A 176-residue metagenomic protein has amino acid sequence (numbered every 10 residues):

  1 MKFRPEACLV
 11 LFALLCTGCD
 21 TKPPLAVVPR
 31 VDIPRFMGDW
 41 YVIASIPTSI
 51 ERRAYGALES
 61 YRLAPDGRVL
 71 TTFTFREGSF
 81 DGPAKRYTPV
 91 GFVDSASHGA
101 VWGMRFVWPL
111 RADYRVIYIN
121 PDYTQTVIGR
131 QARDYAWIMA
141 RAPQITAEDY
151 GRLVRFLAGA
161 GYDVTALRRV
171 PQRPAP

Functional and structural regions predicted by a protein language model:
M1-P5: Positively charged n-region of N-terminal signal peptides that target proteins for export
A7-C16: Bacterial N-terminal signal peptides
C19-P176: A beta-rich soluble binding module of mature secreted/lumenal proteins
